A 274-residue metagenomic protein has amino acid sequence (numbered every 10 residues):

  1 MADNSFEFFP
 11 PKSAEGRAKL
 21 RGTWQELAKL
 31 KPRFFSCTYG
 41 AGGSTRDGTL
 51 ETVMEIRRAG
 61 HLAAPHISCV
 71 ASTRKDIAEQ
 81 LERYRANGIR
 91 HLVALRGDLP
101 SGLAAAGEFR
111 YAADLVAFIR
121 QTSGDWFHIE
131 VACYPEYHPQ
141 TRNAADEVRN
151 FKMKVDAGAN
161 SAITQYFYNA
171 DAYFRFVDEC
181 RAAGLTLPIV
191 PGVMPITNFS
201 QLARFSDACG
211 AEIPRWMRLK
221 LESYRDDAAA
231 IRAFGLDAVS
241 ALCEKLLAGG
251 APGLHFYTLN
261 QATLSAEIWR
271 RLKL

Functional and structural regions predicted by a protein language model:
M1-D3, K31-F34, A59-A63, G88-R90 (+4 more regions): Short, well-ordered coil/turn segments that N-cap beta-strands
D3-K19, A41, A63-K75, H128-D146 (+1 more regions): Active-site mouth loops of central-metabolism enzymes
E7, F35, Y84, K154 (+3 more regions): Conserved, mostly hydrophobic/aromatic
A14-L27, T49, R74-E82, N143-M153 (+1 more regions): Short, acidic/polar
E15, G107-Y134, A183-L236, A241 (+1 more regions): Active-site pocket-lining/capping segments in soluble small-molecule metabolic enzymes
E15-R17, G43-E55, T73-E79, D98-I119 (+3 more regions): Active-site-adjacent beta->alpha loops and helix N-cap segments on the catalytic face of soluble alpha/beta enzymes
Q25-T38, D156: Catalytic domains of carbohydrate-active enzymes, especially glycoside hydrolases
F34-T45, I67-C69, V93-L95, N160-N169 (+2 more regions): Catalytic beta/alpha-barrel core
